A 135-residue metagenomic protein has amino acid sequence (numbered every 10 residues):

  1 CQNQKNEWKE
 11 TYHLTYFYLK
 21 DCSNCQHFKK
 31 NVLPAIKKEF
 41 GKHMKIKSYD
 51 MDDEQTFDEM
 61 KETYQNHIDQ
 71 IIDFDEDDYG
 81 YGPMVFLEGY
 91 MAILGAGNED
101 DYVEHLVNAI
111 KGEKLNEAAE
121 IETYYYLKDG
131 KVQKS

Functional and structural regions predicted by a protein language model:
E7-D21: Short active-site neighborhood of thiol/selenol oxidoreductases, capturing the structured segment around
F17, G41-M60: Thiol-based oxidoreductase modules, predominantly thioredoxin-like and allied folds used for disulfide exchange
L19-S23, K47-Y49, A92-L94: Second-shell loop/turn segments in exported
K20-H27, M84: C-type cytochrome heme c attachment motif
C25-F40: Typically the conserved alpha-helix immediately C-terminal to a functionally engaged Cys/Sec in thioredoxin-like
K29-L33, F57, K61, V103 (+1 more regions): Extracytoplasmic/secreted envelope proteins and their assembly/folding machinery, especially bacterial periplasmic
K61-M91: Short, structured active-site "lid" loops
Y79-V132: Non-catalytic, surface beta->alpha helical segment in thiol-disulfide oxidoreductase systems
